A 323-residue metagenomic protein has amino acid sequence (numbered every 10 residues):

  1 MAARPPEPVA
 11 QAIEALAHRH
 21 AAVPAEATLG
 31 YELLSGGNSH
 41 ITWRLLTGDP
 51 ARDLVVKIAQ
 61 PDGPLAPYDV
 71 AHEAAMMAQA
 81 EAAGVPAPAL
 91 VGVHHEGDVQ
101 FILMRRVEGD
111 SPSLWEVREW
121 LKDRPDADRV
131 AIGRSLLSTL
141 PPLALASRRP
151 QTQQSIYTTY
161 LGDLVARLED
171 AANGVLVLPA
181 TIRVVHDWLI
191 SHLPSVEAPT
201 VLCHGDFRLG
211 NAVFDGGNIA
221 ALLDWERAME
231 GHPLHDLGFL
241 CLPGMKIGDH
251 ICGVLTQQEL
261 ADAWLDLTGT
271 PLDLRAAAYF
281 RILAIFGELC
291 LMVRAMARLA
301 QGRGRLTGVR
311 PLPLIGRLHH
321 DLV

Functional and structural regions predicted by a protein language model:
P8-A25, L145-G205: An alpha-helical support segment within catalytic cores of ATP-dependent transferases
A25-E32: Conserved N-terminal boundary motif of the eukaryotic protein kinase catalytic domain
E32-I156, E169-I182, E197: ATP-binding pocket architecture of kinase catalytic cores
E32-T47, A51, V55-V56, I190-L237: Active-site acidic catalytic loop and adjacent metal/ATP-binding pocket of ATP-dependent phosphoryl transfer enzymes
E81, A144-R148, L223, C241 (+2 more regions): Protein kinase-like catalytic domain
Q153-I156, P271-L283: All-alpha amphipathic helical-bundle segments outside canonical DNA-binding/catalytic cores that form hydrophobic
L234-G269, L283-G302: Active-site activation/catalytic loop segments of kinase-like enzymes and analogous catalytic loops in related
C290-V323: Helical subdomain adjoining the active site within ATP-dependent kinase catalytic cores
